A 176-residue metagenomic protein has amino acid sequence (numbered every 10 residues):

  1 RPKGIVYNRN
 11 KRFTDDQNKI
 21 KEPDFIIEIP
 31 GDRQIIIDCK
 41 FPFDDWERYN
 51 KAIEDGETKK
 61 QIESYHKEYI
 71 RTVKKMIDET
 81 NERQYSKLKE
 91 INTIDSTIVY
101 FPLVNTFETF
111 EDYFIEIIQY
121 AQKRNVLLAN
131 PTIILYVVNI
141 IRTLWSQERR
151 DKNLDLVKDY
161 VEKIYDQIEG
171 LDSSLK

Functional and structural regions predicted by a protein language model:
R1-K176: Amphipathic, heptad-repeat alpha-helical coiled-coil/stalk segments that mediate oligomerization, tethering
